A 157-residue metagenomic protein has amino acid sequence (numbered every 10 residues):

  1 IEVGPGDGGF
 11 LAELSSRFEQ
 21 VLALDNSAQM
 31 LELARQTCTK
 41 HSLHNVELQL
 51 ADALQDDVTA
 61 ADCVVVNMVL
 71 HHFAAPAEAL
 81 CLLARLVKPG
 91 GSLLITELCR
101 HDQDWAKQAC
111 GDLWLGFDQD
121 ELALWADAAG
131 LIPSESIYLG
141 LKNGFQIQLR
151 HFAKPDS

Functional and structural regions predicted by a protein language model:
I1, G6-Q55: Class I SAM-dependent methyltransferase SAM/SAH-binding core
L54-V64: A short acidic, Gly/Pro-enriched loop at the edge of an enzyme's catalytic core that lines a small-molecule cofactor
C63-A75: A short SAM/SAH-binding and catalytic strip from SAM-dependent methyltransferases
A74-E78, Q103: Short N-terminal helix/helix-N-cap motif within the alpha/beta-hydrolase-1
E78-S92: A short glycine-rich, Lys/Arg-flanked "PGG" loop and its adjoining helix->strand segment in the class I
L94-R150: C-terminal alpha-helical "lid/dimerization" subdomain adjacent to the S-adenosyl-L-methionine
H151-S157: C-terminal lobe and adjacent flexible extensions of AdoMet/dcAdoMet transferase-like proteins
